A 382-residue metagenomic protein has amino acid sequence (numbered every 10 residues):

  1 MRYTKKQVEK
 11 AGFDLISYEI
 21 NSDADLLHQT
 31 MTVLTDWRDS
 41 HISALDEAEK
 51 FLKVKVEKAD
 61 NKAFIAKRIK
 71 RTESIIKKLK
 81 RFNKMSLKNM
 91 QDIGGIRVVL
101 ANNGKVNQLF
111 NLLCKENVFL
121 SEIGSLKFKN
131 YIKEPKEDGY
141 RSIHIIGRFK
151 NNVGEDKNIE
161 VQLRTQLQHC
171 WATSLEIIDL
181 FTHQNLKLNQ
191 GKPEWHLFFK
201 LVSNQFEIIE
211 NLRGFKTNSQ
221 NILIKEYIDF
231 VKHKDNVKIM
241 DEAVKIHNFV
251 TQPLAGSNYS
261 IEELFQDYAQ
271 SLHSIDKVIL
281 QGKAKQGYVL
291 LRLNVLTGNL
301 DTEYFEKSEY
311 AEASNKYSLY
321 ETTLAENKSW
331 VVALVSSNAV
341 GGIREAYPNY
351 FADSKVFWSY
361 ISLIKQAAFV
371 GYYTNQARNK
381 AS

Functional and structural regions predicted by a protein language model:
M1-L34, R38-H41, E155-Y288: An acidic, glycine-/histidine-flanked metal-binding catalytic module
Q29-R81, N299-E303: Surface-exposed, low-hydrophobicity interaction/linker segments
K80-M90, E321-L324: Short, flexible, solvent-exposed loop/turn segments with mixed acidic/basic and small polar residues
A101-K105: Helix N-cap motif at beta-to-alpha junctions
L113, F119-N151: Short Gly/Thr-rich strand-loop-strand
L300-S308, V332-V335: A short, exposed loop/beta-hairpin motif centered on an aromatic-Gly-Thr core
E309-A325: A short, charged, amphipathic alpha-helix used as a generic interaction element across diverse proteins
E326-Y373: Short, mixed-charge low-complexity intrinsically disordered segments
